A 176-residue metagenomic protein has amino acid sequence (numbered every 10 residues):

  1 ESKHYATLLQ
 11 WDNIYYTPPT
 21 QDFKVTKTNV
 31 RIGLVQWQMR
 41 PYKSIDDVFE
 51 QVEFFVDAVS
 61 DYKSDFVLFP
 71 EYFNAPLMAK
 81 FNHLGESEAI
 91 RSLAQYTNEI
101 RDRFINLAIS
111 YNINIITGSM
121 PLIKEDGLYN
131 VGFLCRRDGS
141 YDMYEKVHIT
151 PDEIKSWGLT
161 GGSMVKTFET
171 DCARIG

Functional and structural regions predicted by a protein language model:
E1-T28: Acidic, histidine-bearing metal-coordination/catalytic regions of metal-dependent phosphoesterases
I14, N106, L122-G176: Active-site catalytic loop in hydrolytic enzyme cores
Q21-I32, T167-G176: Beta-strand-turn-beta hairpins that frame and shape the catalytic cleft of phosphate-ester-processing enzymes
Q36-Y42: Short polar catalytic/cofactor-binding loops
K43-D46, S92-Y96, D152-W157, G176: Short, flexible loop segments at the rims of nucleotide/cofactor-binding pockets, characterized by
I45-R137, D142: Cys-nucleophile CN-hydrolase/nitrilase-fold catalytic domain and related Cys-dependent amidase chemistry that acts on
